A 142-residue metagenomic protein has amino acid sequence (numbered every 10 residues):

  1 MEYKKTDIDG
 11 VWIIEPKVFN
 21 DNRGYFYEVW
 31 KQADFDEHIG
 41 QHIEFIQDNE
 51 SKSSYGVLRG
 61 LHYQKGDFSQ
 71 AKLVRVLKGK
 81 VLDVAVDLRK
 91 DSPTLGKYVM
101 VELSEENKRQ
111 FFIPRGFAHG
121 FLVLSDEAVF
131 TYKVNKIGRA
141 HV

Functional and structural regions predicted by a protein language model:
M1-E106, S125-E127, V134-R139: Non-catalytic, conserved peripheral segments adjacent to functional cores
F111, H119-L124: Short beta-strand His + acidic residue motifs that chelate non-heme Fe in jelly-roll/DSBH and cupin folds
